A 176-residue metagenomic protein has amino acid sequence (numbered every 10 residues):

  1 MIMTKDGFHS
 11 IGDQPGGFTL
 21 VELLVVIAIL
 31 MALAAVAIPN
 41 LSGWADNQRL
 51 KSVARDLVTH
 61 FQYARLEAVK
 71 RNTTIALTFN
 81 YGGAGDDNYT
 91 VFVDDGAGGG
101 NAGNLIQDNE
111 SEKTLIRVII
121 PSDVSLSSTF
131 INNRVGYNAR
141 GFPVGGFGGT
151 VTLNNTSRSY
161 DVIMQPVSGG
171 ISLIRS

Functional and structural regions predicted by a protein language model:
M1-F18: N-terminal leader/signal peptides at the extreme start of proteins
I2, F142, T156-S176: Low-complexity, S/T/G/P-rich flexible repeat/linker segments used as non-globular hinges and stalks within
G16, E22-V25, D46: Internal alpha-helical transmembrane segments of multi-pass membrane proteins, especially GPCRs
L24-N40: Alpha-helical hydrophobic helix detector
G43-A76: Membrane-proximal N-terminal amphipathic helix
T74-G136, D161-V162, S172-S176: Type IV pilin-like appendage domain
G146-G149: Short, solvent-exposed loop/turn segments enriched in Ser/Thr/Gly
V151-N154: Short beta-strand segments that buttress and anchor functional surface loops
